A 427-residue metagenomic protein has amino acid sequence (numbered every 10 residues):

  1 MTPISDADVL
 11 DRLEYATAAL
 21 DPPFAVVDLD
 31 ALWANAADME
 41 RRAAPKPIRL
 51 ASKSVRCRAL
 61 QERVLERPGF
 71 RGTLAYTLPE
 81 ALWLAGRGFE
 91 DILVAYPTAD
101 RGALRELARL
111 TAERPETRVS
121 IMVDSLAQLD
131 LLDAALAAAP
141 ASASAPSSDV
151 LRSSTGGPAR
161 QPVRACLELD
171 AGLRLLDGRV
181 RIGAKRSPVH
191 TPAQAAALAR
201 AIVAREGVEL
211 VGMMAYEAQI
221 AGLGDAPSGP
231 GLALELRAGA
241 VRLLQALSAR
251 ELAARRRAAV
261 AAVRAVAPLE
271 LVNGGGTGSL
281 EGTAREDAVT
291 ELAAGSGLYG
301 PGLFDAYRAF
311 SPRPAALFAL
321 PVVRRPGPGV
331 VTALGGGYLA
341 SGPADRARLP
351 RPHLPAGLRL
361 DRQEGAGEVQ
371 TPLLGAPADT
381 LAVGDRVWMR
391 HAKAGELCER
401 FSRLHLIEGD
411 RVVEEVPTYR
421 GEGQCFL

Functional and structural regions predicted by a protein language model:
M1-V9: N-terminal basic/disordered segments at the start of proteins
D8-A25: Generic N-terminal amphipathic, Lys/Arg-enriched alpha-helix
D8-R12, A31-L60, Y76, G222: N-terminal glycine-rich anion-binding loops that anchor highly charged ligand groups
L13-A18, L175, Y216-G231, E235-A240 (+1 more regions): Flexible glycine/acidic-rich beta-alpha junction loops that bind and position SAM and/or redox cofactors in anaerobic
L32, K53, L84, L167 (+5 more regions): Conserved, mostly hydrophobic/aromatic
A51-E217, G222: Active-site-proximal beta-alpha core segment in soluble small-molecule metabolic enzymes
D124, S187-H190, G212-A218, A226-S228 (+1 more regions): Short, contiguous, pocket-lining structural segments that sit at or immediately flank catalytic/ligand-binding sites
G231-L427: Active-site anion/phosphate-binding pocket segments in diverse small-molecule metabolic enzymes
